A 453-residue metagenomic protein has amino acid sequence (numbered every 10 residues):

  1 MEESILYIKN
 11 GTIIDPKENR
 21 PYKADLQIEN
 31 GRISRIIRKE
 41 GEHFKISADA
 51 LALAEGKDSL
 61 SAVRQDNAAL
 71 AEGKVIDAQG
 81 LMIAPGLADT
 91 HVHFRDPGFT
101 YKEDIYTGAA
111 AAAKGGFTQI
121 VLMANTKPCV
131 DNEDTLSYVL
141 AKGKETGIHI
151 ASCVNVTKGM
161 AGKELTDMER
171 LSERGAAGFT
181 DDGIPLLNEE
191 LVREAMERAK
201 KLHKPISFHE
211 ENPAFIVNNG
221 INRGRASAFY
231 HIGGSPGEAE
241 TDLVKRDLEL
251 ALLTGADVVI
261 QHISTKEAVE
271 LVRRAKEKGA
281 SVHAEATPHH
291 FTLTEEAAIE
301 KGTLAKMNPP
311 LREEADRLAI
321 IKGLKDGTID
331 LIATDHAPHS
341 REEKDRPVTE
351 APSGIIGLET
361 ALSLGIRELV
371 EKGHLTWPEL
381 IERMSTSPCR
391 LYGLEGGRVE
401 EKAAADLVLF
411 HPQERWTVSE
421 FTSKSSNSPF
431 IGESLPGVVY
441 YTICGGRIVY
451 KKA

Functional and structural regions predicted by a protein language model:
M1-A52, G56-A62, D66: N-terminal metal-binding scaffold of metallo-dependent hydrolase/deaminase domains
G11, G31, G80, H91 (+14 more regions): Divalent metal-coordination and catalytic microenvironments
A78-G143: Metal-associated gating/positioning segment near the N- to mid-region
K102-A109, M160-R170: Short, acidic/polar
K142-V156: A glycine-rich helix N-cap at a beta->alpha junction
K163-I332: Histidine/acidic residue-rich metal-binding segments in metalloenzymes
F229-D257, L304, K325-D326, D330-I332 (+1 more regions): His/Asp/Glu-enriched, well-ordered alpha-helical/loop segment that forms or immediately abuts the divalent-metal
P347-E350, A404-A453: C-terminal cap of metal-dependent C-N hydrolases
